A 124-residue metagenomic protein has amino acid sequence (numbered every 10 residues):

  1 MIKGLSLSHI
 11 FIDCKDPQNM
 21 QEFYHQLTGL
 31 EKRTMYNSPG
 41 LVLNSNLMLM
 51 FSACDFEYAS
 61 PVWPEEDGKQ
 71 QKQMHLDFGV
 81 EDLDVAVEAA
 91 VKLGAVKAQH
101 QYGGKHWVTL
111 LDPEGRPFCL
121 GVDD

Functional and structural regions predicted by a protein language model:
I2-G4, F11-F56, E88, K92-H100 (+1 more regions): Core segments of cupin and vicinal oxygen chelate
L7-K15, V42-L43, P61-V85, H106-L111: Vicinal oxygen chelate
D55-E66, V122-D124: Short, Lys/Arg-enriched charge-dense amphipathic segments
H100-Q101, L120-D124: Short beta->alpha transition motifs characteristic of CBS
E114: Short, contiguous alpha-helical
